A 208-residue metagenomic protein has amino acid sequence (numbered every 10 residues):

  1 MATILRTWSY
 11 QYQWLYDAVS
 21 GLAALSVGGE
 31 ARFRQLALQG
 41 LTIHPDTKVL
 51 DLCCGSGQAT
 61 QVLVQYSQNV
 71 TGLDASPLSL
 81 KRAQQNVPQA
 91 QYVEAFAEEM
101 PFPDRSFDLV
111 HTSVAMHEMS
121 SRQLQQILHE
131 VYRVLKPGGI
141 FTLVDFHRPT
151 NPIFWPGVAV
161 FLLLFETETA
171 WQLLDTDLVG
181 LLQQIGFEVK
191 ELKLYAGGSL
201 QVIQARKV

Functional and structural regions predicted by a protein language model:
M1-T42, Q58: Conserved class I S-adenosyl-L-methionine
T3, G21-L22, S26, A59 (+2 more regions): C-terminal alpha-helical "lid/dimerization" subdomain adjacent to the S-adenosyl-L-methionine
K48, G138-I140: Short glycine-centered segments of the SAM/dcSAM-binding site in methyltransferase folds
L50-E99: Class I SAM-dependent methyltransferase SAM/SAH-binding core
E98-V110: A short acidic, Gly/Pro-enriched loop at the edge of an enzyme's catalytic core that lines a small-molecule cofactor
L109-R122: A short SAM/SAH-binding and catalytic strip from SAM-dependent methyltransferases
Q125-P137: A short glycine-rich, Lys/Arg-flanked "PGG" loop and its adjoining helix->strand segment in the class I
I203-V208: C-terminal lobe and adjacent flexible extensions of AdoMet/dcAdoMet transferase-like proteins
